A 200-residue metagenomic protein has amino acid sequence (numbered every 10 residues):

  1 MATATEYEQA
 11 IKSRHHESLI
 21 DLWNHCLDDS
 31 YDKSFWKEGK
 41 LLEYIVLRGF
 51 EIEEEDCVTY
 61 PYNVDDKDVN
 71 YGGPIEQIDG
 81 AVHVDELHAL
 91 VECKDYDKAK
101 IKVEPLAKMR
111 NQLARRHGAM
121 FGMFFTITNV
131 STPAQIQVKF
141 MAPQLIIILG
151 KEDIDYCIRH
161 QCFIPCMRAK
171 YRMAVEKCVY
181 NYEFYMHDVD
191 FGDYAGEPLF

Functional and structural regions predicted by a protein language model:
M1-F200: Mixed-charge (Asp/Glu-Lys/Arg
